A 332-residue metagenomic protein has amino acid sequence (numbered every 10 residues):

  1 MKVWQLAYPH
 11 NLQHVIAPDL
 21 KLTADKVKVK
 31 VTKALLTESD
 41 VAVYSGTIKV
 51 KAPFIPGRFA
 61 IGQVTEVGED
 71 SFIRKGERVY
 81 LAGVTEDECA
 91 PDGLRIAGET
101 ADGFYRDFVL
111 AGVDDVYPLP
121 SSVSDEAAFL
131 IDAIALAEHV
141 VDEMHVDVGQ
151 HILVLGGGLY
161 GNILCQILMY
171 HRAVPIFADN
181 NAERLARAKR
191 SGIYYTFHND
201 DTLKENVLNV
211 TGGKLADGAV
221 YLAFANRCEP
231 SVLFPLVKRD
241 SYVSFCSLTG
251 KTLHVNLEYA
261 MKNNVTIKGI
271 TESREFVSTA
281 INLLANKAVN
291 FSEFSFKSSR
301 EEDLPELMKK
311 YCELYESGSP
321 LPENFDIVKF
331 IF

Functional and structural regions predicted by a protein language model:
L20-A34, T47-E86, P120-V123: Glycine-rich beta-strand-centered segment in the early N-terminal region that forms part of a ligand/cofactor-binding
G76, S124-D201: Mid-domain Rossmann-like dinucleotide-binding core that forms the NAD(H)/NADP(H) cofactor-binding site
G83-L155: NAD(P)H dinucleotide-binding glycine-rich loop of Rossmann-like/cofactor-binding domains, especially the beta1-alpha1
N181, T249, S273: Residues in the short beta-alpha loop(s) of Rossmann-like NAD(P)-binding domains
Y195-T266, L321: Glycine-rich cofactor phosphate-binding loops and adjacent beta1-alpha1 units of small-molecule cofactor enzyme domains
S231-V232, R274-F332: C-terminal hydrophobic helical "lid"/dimerization subdomain of Rossmann-like NAD(P)H-dependent oxidoreductases
Y242-S244, V255-F294: Rossmann-fold dehydrogenase core element
